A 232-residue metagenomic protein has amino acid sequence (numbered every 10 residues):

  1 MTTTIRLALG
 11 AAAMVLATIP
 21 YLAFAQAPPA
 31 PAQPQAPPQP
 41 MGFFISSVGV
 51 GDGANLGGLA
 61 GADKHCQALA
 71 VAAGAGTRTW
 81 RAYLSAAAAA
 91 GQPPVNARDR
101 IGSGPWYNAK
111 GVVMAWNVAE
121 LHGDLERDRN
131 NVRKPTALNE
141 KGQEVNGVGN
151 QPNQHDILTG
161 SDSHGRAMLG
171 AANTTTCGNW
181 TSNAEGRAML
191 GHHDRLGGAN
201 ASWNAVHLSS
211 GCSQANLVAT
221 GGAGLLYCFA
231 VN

Functional and structural regions predicted by a protein language model:
M1-A12: Bacterial N-terminal signal peptides that target proteins for export
M1-T3, A17, P135, L158: Intrinsically disordered/low-complexity terminal segments and short unstructured peptides
G10-Y21: Bacterial N-terminal signal peptides
F24-N232: Secreted/extracellular ectodomain signature
